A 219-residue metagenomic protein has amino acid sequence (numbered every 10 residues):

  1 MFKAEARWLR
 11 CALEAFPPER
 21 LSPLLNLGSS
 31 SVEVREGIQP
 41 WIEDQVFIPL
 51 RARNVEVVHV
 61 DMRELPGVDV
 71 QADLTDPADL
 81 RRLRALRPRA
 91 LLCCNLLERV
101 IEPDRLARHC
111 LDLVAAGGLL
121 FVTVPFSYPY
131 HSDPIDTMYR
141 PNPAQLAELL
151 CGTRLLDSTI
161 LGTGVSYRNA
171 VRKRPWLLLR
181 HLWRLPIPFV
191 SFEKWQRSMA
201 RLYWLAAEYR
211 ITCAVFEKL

Functional and structural regions predicted by a protein language model:
M1-L21: Class I SAM-dependent methyltransferase Rossmann-like catalytic core, especially the SAM/SAH-binding loop
M1-W8, E33-P40, T153-T163: Short N-terminal helix-initiation segments at or just after the protein's N-terminus
L9-A12, V46, Y167: Generic structural signal of hydrophobic/aromatic residues within well-ordered alpha-helices of folded domains
E14-P18, P49-L50, W204-A206: A general structural signal for short secondary-structure junctions and capping/turn motifs
S22-S132, A144-A147, F216-E217: Conserved SAM-binding loop
I101-L111, A116-L219: S-adenosyl-L-methionine-dependent methyltransferase catalytic module, highlighting the catalytic core
